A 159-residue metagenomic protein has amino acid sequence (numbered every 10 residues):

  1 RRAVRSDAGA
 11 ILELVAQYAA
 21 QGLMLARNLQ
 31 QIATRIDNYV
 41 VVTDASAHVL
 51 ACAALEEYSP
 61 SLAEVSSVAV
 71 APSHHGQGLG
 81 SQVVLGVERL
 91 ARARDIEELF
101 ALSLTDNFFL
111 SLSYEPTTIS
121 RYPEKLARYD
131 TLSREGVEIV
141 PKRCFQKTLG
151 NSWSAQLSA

Functional and structural regions predicted by a protein language model:
R1-A26, T43-D44, H48, P141-C144 (+1 more regions): Short amphipathic alpha-helix that is part of the acyltransferase structural core
D7, S61, L104-T105: A generic "binding-loop/recognition-motif" signal
L23-Y39, T43-A45, A51-V70: A conserved beta-strand-loop-helix scaffold within acyl/acetyltransferase catalytic domains
R27-L29, R128-G136: Short, P/G- and charge-enriched loop/turn segments at secondary-structure junctions
D37-Y39, I139-Q146: Short hydrophobic/aromatic beta-strand or adjacent loop that forms the aromatic wall/cage of a ligand/substrate-binding
V70, G76-A91, A101: Conserved acetyl-CoA-binding loop-helix of GNAT-fold acetyltransferases
A93, E97, S103-T131: Conserved active-site alpha-helix within GNAT-family acetyltransferase domains
